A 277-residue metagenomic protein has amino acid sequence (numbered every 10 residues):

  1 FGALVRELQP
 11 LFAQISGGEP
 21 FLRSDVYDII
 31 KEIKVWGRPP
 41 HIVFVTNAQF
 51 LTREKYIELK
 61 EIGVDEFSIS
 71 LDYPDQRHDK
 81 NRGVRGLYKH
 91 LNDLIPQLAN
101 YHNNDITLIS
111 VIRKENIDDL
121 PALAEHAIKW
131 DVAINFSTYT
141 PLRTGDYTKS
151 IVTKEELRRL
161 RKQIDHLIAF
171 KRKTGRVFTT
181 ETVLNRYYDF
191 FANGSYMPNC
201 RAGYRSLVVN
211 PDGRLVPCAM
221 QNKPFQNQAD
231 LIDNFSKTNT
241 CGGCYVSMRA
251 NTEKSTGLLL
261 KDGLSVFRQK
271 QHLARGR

Functional and structural regions predicted by a protein language model:
F1-E66, R159, V266, H272-R277: Conserved alpha-helical substructure of the radical SAM core
Q14, V43, S68, N135-T138 (+1 more regions): Residues embedded in well-ordered beta-strands within globular domains across many folds
E19, Y204, N239: Cysteine-centered iron-sulfur cluster-binding motifs in ferredoxin-type domains/subunits of redox enzymes
L22-R23, T52, R113-I117, P224-F225: Alpha-helix N-cap/loop-to-helix initiation residues
T52, R77, K254: Glycine/Thr-rich phosphate-binding loops of Rossmann-like dinucleotide-binding domains
I57-G203, P211-V216: Radical SAM enzyme [4Fe-4S]-AdoMet core and its adjacent flexible, acidic and glycine-rich loops/tails across
G194-R201, D212-R277: Flexible mid-to-C-terminal extensions adjoining Fe-S/redox cofactors in radical SAM and related proteins
